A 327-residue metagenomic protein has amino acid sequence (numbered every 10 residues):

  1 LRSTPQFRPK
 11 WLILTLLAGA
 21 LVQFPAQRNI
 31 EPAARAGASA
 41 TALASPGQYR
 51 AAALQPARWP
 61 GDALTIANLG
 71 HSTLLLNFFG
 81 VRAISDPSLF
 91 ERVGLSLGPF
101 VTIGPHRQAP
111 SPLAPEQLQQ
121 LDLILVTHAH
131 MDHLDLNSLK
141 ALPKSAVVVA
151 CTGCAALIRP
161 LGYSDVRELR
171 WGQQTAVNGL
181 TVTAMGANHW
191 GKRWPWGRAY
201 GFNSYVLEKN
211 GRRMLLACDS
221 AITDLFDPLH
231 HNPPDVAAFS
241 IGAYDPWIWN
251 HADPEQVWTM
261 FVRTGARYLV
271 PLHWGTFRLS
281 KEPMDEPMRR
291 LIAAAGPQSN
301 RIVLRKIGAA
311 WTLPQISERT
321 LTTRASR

Functional and structural regions predicted by a protein language model:
R2-P5, P9-I13, L17, L21-F24 (+2 more regions): C-terminal regulatory/interaction regions
R8-P99, E286, A309: Zn-dependent metallo-beta-lactamase
Y49-R58, F78-L125, N137-S138, G191-R193 (+1 more regions): Pre-active-site segment of Zn-dependent metallo-hydrolases
H71-N77, A176-D235: Catalytic core of the metallo-beta-lactamase
L76, D86, H128, D135 (+5 more regions): Divalent metal-coordination and catalytic microenvironments
P87-L89, A129, A187-N188, C218-S220 (+2 more regions): Active-site metal-binding loops of divalent metal-dependent hydrolases
R92-V101, S111-T175, M185: Active-site HxH/HxHxD metal-binding segment of metal-dependent hydrolases
V147, G153-A156, I222-I307: Cap/insert and terminal regions of metallo-dependent hydrolase folds
